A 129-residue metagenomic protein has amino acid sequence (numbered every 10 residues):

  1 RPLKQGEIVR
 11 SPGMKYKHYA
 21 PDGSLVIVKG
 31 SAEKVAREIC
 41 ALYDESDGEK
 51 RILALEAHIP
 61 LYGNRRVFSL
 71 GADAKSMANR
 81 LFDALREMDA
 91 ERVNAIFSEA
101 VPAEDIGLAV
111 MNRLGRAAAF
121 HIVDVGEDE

Functional and structural regions predicted by a protein language model:
R1-E7: C-terminal, non-catalytic macromolecule-binding modules
V9-A119, V123, D128: A C-terminal functional module that forms or caps the active site or interfaces directly with catalytic machinery
